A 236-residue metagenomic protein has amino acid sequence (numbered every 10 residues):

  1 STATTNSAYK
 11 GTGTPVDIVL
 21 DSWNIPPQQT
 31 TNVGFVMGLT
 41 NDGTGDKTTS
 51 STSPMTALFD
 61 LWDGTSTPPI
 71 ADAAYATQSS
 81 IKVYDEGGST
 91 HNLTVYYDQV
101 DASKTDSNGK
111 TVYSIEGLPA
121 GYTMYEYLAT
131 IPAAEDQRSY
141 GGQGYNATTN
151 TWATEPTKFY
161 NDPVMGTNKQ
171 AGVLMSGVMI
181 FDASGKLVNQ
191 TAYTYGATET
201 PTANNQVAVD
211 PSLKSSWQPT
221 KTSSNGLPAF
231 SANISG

Functional and structural regions predicted by a protein language model:
S1-G236: Small/polar low-complexity and glycine-rich loop motifs
